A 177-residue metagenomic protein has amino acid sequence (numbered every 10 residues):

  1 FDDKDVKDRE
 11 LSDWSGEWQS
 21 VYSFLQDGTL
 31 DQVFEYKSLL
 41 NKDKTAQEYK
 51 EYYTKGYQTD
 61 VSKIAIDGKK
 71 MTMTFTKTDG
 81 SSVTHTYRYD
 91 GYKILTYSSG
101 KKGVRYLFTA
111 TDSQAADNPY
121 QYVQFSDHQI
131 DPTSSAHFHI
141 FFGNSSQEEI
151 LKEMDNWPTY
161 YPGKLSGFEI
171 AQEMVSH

Functional and structural regions predicted by a protein language model:
F1-K4, I66-H177: Calycin-type beta-barrel ligand-binding domains and close structural analogs
D2-E17: N-terminal helix-cap/turn-to-beta initiation motif at the start of protein domains
D8-E10, V21-L25, K42-A46, Y160-A171: General structural signal for secondary-structure boundaries
W14, D60, V104: Residues that flank catalytic or metal-binding motifs in active/ligand-binding sites
E17-Q19, T74: Residue-level recognition of well-ordered beta-strand positions that form the cores of beta-sheet-rich folds across
Q19-F34: Short, solvent-exposed beta-strand-terminating loops
D31-T86: N-terminal glycine/threonine-rich, aromatic-flanked beta-hairpin/loop signature
